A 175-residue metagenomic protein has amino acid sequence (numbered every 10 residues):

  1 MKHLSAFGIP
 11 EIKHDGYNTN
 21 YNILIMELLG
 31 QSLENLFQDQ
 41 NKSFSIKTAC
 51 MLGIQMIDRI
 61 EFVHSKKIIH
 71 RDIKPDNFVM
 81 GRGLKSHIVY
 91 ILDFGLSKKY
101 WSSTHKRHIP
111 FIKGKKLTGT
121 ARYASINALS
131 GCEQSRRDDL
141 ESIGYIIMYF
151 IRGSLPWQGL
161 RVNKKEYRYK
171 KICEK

Functional and structural regions predicted by a protein language model:
M1-F7: Structural motif at the C-terminus of the N-lobe alphaC helix and the adjacent alphaC-beta4 loop of the Hanks-type
E11-N22: Short beta-strand micro-motifs within the conserved protein kinase catalytic domain, predominantly in the N-lobe
L29-Q38: Structural motif in protein kinase domains
L52-G53: Activation segment signature within eukaryotic-like protein kinase domains
M56-V63: Conserved hydrophobic alpha-helix
H64-R82: Catalytic-loop of the protein kinase fold
G81-T118: Activation segment/activation loop of eukaryotic-type protein kinase catalytic domains
A128-K175: Conserved C-lobe activation region of Hanks-type protein kinase-like domains
